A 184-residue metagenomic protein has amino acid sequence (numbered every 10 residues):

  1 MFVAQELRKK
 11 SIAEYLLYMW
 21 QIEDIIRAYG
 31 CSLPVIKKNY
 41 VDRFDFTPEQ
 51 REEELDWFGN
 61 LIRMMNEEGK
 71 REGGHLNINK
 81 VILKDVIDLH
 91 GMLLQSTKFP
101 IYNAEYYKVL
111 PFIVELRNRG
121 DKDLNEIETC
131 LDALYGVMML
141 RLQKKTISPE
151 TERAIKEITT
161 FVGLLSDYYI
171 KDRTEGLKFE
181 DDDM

Functional and structural regions predicted by a protein language model:
F2-G73: N-terminal interaction modules that seed assembly of large macromolecular complexes
R8-S11, Q50, E54, H75-I78 (+5 more regions): Residue-level recognition of alpha-helical structural elements
Q21, A28, D56, N60 (+5 more regions): Charged, amphipathic alpha-helical oligomerization/scaffolding segments
Y29, T47, M65-E68, E72 (+7 more regions): Short secondary-structure junctions and interdomain/linker hinges
E67-Q95, R173-M184: Charged low-complexity stretches with an acidic bias
L76-V137: A charged, amphipathic interaction segment
V114-M184: Glycine-rich, aromatic-bearing surface loops/beta-hairpins
